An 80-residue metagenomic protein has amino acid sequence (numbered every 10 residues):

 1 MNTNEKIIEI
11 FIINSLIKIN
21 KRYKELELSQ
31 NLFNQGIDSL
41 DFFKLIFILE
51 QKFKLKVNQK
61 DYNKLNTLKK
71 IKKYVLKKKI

Functional and structural regions predicted by a protein language model:
M1-K24, L76-I80: Thiotemplate assembly-line natural product biosynthesis machinery
I17-N34, K54-K60, K64: Phosphopantetheine carrier-protein modules
D41: Two-component histidine kinase catalytic core, primarily the HATPase_c
Q51, K73: DNA-binding alpha-helical recognition surfaces that contact promoter or target DNA
